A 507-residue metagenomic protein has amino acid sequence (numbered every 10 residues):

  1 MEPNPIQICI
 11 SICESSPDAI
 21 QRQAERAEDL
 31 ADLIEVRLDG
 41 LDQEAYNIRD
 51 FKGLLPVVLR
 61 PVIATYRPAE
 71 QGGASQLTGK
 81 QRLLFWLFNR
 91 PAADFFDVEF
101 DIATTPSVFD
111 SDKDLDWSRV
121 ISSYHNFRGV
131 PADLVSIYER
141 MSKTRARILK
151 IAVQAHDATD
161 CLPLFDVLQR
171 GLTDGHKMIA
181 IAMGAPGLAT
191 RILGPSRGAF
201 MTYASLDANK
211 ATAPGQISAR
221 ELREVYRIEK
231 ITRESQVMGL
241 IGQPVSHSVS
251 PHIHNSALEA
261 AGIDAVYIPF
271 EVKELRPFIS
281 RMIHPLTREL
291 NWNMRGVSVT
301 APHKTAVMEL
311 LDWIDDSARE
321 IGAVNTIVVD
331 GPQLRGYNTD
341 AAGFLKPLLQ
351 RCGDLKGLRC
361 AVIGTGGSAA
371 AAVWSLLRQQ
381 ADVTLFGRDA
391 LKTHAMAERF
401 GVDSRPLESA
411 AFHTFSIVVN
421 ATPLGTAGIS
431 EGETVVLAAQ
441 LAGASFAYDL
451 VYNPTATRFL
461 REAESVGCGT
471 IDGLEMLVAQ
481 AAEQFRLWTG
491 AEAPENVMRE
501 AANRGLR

Functional and structural regions predicted by a protein language model:
M1-G72, G79, H247, H254 (+2 more regions): Conserved N-terminal beta1-alpha1 strand-loop-helix module at the mouth
S11-C13, L33-Q43, T65, F85-P106 (+3 more regions): Catalytic beta/alpha-barrel core
I34, Q379-F400: NAD(P)-binding Rossmann-fold cofactor-contacting core
V62-P106, T305-L358: Glycine/small-residue-rich loop that forms an oxyanion/phosphate-binding "nest" at active or ligand-binding sites
A182, V237-V245, G336-A341, L348 (+3 more regions): Glycine-rich adenosine-cofactor-binding loop
R233-G353: Phosphate/diphosphate ligand-binding glycine-rich loop within oxidoreductases
E398-I471: Rossmann-like adenosine-cofactor binding region
G443-F446, L450-R507: Adenosine-phosphate binding glycine-rich loop
